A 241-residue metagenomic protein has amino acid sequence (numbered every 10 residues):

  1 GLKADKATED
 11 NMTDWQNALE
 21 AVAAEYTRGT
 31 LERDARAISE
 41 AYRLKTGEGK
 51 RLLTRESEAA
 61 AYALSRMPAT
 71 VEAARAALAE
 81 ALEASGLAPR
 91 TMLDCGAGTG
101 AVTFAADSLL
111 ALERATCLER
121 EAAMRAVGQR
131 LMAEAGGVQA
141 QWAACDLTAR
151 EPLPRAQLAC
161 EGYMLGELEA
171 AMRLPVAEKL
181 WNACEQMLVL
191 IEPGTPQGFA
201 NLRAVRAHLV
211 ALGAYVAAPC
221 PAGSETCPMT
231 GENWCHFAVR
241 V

Functional and structural regions predicted by a protein language model:
E9-G49: N-terminal auxiliary segments of SAM/dcSAM-dependent transferases
K50-A76: Class I SAM-dependent methyltransferase Rossmann-like catalytic core, especially the SAM/SAH-binding loop
A88-G98: Conserved class I S-adenosyl-L-methionine
T99-A111: Conserved SAM-binding loop of SAM-dependent methyltransferases across substrates and taxa, primarily the Class I
E121: Conserved SAM/SAH-binding beta-strand->alpha-helix loop
Q157-A171: A short SAM/SAH-binding and catalytic strip from SAM-dependent methyltransferases
C184-G194: Conserved beta-strand signature within the Rossmann-like core of class I S-adenosyl-L-methionine
Q197, N201-V241: Substrate-binding/catalytic lobe of Class I Rossmann-like enzymes that use SAM or dcSAM, i.e., the mid-to-C-terminal
